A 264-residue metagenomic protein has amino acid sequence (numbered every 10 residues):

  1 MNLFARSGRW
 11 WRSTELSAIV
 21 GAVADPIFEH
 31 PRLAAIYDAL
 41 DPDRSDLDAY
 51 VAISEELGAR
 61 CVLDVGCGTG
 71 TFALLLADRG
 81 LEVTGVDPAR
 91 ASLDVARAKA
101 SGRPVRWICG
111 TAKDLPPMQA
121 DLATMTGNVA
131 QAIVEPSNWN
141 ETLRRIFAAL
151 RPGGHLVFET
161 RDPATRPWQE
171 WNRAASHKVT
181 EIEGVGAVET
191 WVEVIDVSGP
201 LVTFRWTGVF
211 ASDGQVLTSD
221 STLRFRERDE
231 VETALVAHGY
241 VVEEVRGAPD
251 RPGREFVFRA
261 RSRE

Functional and structural regions predicted by a protein language model:
F4-G58: Conserved class I S-adenosyl-L-methionine
A59-G66: Conserved class I S-adenosyl-L-methionine
G70-D114: Class I SAM-dependent methyltransferase SAM/SAH-binding core
L115-L122: A short acidic, Gly/Pro-enriched loop at the edge of an enzyme's catalytic core that lines a small-molecule cofactor
T126-N128: Residues lining the SAM
N140-P152: A short glycine-rich, Lys/Arg-flanked "PGG" loop and its adjoining helix->strand segment in the class I
V157-E232: SAM-dependent methyltransferase
R224-E264: C-terminal lobe and adjacent flexible extensions of AdoMet/dcAdoMet transferase-like proteins
